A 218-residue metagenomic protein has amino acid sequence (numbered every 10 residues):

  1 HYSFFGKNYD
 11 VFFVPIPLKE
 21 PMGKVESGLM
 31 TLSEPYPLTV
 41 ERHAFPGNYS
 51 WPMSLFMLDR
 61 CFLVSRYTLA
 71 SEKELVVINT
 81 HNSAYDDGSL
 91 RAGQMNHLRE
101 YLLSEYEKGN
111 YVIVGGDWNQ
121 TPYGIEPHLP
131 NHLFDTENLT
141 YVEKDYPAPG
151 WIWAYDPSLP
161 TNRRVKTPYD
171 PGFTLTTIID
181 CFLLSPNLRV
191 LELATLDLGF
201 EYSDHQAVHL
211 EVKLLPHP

Functional and structural regions predicted by a protein language model:
H1, L32, S65-Y67, E74-T80 (+4 more regions): Active-site beta-strand/loop signature of hydrolases that rely on acidic residues for catalysis
H1-E74: Structured beta-strand-rich core segments of catalytic domains in phosphoester-bond hydrolases
Y2-T31, G109, Q120-E201: Active site of divalent-metal-dependent phosphoester/diester hydrolases
V11, N48-S50, S83-Y85, W118-T121: Short, catalytically relevant binding-site loops at active-site mouths
S27, L90-G93, H97, I178: Extracytoplasmic/secreted proteins, especially bacterial periplasmic and envelope-associated proteins
A44, N79-N82: Short, structured patches in soluble enzyme cores that scaffold and shape functional sites
Y85-G93, F173: Soluble non-cytosolic domains of exported or imported proteins
D87-L90, F200-D204: Solvent-exposed loop/turn segments connecting transmembrane beta-strands in outer-membrane beta-barrel proteins
